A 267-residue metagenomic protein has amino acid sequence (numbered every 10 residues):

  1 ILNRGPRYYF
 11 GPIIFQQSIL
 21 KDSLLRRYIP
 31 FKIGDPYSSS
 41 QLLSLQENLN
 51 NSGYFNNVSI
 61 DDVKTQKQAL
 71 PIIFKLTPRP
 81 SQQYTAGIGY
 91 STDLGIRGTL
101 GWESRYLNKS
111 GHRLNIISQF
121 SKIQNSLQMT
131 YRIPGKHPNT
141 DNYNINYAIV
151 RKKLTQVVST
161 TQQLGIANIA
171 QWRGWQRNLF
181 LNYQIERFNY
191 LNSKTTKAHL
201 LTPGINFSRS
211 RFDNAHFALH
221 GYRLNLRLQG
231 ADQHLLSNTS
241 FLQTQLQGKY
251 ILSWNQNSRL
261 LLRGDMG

Functional and structural regions predicted by a protein language model:
Y9-P12, V157, S237: Solvent-exposed, non-transmembrane alpha-helical starts
S18, D35-N225, L242, L252: Gram-negative/organellar outer-membrane beta-barrel architecture
Y28, K32-G34: Conserved SET/PR domain catalytic loop and adjacent active-site segment of histone-lysine N-methyltransferases
R227-Q233, G267: Short glycine-rich beta-strand segments
S237-S258: Repeat-solenoid scaffold signature
N257-G267: Extracytoplasmic gating/loop element in the C-terminal half of outer-membrane beta-barrel translocons and assembly
